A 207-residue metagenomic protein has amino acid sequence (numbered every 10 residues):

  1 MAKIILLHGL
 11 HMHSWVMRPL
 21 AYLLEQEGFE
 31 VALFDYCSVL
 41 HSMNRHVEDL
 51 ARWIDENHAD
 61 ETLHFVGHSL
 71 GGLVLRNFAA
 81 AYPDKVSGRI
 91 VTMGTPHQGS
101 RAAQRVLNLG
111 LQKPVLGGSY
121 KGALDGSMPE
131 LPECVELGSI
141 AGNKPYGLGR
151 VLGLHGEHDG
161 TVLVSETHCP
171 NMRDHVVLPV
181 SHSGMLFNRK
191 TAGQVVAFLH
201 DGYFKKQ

Functional and structural regions predicted by a protein language model:
I4-L10, W15, P19, L23-C37 (+2 more regions): Serine-dependent carboxylesterase/thioesterase catalytic core of lipase-like alpha/beta-hydrolase/SGNH enzymes
C134-Q207: C-terminal catalytic-base region of ester-bond hydrolases, centering on the histidine of the charge-relay
